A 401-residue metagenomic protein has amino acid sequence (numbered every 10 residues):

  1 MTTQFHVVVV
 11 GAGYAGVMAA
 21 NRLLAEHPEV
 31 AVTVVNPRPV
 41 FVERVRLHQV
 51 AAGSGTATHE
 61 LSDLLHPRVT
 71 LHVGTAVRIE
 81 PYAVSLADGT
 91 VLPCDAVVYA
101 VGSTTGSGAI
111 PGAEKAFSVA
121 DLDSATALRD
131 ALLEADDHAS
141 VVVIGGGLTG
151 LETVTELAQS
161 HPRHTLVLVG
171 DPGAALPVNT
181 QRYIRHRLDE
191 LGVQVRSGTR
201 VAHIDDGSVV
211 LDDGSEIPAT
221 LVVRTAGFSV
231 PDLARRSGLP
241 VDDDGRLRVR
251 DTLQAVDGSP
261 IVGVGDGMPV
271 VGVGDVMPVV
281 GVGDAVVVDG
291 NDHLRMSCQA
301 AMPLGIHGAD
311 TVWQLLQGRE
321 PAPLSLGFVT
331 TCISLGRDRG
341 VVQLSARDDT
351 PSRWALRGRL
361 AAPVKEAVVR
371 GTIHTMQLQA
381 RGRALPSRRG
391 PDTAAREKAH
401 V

Functional and structural regions predicted by a protein language model:
T2-Q4, V69-S140, V223: FAD-binding core/adjacent interface of flavoenzyme oxidoreductases
T2-T70, E152-V178, V401: Beta1-alpha1 glycine-rich phosphate/pyrophosphate-binding loop at the start of Rossmann-like nucleotide-binding domains
V10, L92-T105, V209, I217-F228 (+2 more regions): Short hydrophobic core segments
A20, N291, Q299-L326: Internal hydrophobic alpha-helix adjacent to the cofactor/substrate pocket in enzyme cavities
V69-E80, V84-S85, L92, H161-D251 (+1 more regions): A Rossmann-like FAD-binding core segment of flavoenzymes
E114-D137, E216-L221, T225-P303: FAD-site-proximal beta/loop scaffold in flavoenzymes
L128-H164, V169: Rossmann-like NAD(P)H-binding beta-loop-alpha module
R337-V401: C-terminal auxiliary extensions adjacent to catalytic cores
